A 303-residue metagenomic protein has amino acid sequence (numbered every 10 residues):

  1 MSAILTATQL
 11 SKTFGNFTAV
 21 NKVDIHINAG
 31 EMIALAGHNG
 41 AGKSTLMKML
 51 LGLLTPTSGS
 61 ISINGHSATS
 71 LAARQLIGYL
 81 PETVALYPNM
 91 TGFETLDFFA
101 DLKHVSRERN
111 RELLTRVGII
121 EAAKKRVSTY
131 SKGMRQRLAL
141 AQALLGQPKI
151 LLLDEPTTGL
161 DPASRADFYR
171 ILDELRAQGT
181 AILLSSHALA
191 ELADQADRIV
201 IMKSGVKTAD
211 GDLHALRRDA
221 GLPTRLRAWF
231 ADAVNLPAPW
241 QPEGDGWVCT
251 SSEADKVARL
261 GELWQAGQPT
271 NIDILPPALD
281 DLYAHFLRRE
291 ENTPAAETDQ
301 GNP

Functional and structural regions predicted by a protein language model:
M1-S11, R289-P303: ABC-family P-loop ATPase nucleotide-binding domain
L5, K12-L184, L189-K203, A209: ABC transporter nucleotide-binding domains
L71, L216, L282: Residues that scaffold the ATP/ADP-binding catalytic core of kinase and kinase-like folds
L102, D219, R289: Phosphate/oxyanion-binding loops and surfaces in catalytic or ligand/nucleic-acid-binding neighborhoods
R109-I119, R259, L263, P294-P303: Short, charge- and proline-biased low-complexity linear segments that act as flexible interaction/docking motifs
Y169-E253: ABC transporter nucleotide-binding domain
L222-E290, P294: Short, charged/small-residue-rich alpha-helical element at the C-terminal edge of ABC transporter nucleotide-binding
